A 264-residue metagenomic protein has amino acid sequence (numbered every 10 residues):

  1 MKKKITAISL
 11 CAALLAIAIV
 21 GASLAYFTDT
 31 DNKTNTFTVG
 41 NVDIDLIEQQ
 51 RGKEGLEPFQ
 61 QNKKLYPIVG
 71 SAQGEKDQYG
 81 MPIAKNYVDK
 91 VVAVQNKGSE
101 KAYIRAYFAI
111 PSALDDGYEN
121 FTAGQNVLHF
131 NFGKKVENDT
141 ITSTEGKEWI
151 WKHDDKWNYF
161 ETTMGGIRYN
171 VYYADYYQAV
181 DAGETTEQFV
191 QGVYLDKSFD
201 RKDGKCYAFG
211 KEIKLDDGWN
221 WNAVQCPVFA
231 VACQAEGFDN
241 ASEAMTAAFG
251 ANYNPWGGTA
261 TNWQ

Functional and structural regions predicted by a protein language model:
K2-T38: Membrane engagement elements in two modes
Y26-Q264: Surface-exposed, hydrophilic segments of mature proteins
